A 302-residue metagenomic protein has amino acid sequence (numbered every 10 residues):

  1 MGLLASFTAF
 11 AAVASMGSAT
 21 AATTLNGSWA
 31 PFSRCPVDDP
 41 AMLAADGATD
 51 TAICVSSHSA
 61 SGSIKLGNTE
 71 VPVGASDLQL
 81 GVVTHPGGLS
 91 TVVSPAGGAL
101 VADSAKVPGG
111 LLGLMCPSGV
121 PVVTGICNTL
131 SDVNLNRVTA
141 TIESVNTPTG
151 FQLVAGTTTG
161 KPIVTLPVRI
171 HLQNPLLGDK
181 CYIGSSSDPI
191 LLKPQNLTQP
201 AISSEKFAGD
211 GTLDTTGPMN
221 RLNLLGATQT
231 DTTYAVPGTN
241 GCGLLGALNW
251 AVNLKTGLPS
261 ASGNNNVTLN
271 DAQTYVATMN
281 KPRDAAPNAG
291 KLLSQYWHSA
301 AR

Functional and structural regions predicted by a protein language model:
M1-A22: Secretory targeting and sorting signals
A22-R302: Extracytosolic secretory-pathway proteins
